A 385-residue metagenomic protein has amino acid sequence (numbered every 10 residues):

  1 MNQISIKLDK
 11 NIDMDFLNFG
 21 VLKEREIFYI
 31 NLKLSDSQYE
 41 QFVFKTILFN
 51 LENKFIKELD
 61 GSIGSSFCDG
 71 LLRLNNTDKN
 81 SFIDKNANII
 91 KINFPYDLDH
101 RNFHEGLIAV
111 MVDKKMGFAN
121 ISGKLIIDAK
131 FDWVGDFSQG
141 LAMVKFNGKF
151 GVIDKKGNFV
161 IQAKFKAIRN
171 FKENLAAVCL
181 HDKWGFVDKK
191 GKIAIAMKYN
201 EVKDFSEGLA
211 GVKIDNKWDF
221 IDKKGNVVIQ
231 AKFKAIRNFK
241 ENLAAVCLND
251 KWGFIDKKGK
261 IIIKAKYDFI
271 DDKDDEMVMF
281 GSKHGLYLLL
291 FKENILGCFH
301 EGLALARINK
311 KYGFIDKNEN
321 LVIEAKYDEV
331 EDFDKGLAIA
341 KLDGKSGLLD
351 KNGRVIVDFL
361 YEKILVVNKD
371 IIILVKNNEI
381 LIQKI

Functional and structural regions predicted by a protein language model:
M1-I385: Residue-level detector of conserved, function-critical positions
